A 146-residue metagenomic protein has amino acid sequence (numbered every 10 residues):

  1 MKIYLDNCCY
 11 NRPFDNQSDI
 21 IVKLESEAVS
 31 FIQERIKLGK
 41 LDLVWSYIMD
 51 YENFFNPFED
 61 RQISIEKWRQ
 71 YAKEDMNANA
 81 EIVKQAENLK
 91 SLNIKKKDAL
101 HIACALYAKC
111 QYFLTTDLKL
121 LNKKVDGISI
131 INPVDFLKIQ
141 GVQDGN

Functional and structural regions predicted by a protein language model:
K2, N16-S26, L92, L106-N146: Acidic, PIN/NYN-like endoribonuclease modules and their adjacent C-terminal/linker elements
Y4-P57, E74: PIN/NYN-family metal-dependent endoribonuclease catalytic core
C9, L41-W45, M49, P57 (+4 more regions): Anionic, Ser/Thr-rich low-complexity intrinsically disordered regions
V29-E34, Q62-E66, H101-I102: Short amphipathic alpha-helical segments and helix-helix/interface helices
Q33-K37, K90, L121-N122: N-terminal cationic-hydrophobic initiation segments that often serve targeting/anchoring roles
K73-L118: Active-site neighborhoods of divalent-metal-dependent phosphate/nucleic-acid chemistry enzymes
